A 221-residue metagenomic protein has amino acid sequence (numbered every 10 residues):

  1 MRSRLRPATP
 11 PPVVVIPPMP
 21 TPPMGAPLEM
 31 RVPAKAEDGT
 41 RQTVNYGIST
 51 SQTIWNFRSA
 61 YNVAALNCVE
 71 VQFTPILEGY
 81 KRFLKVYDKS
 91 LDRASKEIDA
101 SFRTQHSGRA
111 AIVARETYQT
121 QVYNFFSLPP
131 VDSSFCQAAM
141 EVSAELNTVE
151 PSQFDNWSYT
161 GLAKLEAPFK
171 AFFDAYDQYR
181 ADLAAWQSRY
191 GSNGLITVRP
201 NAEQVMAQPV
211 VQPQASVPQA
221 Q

Functional and structural regions predicted by a protein language model:
M1-V15: Bacterial Sec signal peptide processing site at the extreme N-terminus
V15-Y46, Q52: Post-signal-peptide N-terminal segment of Sec-exported extracytoplasmic proteins
R41-W55, E78, R82-K85: Short, solvent-exposed segments of well-ordered alpha helices
G47-E70: Alpha-helical bundle segments that constitute or directly flank the non-heme di-iron/ferroxidase center
C68-D132: Mid-length scaffold segments of soluble, non-membrane domains
G108-P200: A charged, amphipathic interaction segment
T197-Q221: Short, low-complexity, Pro/Ser/Thr/Gly-rich segments in the mature regions of secreted, periplasmic
